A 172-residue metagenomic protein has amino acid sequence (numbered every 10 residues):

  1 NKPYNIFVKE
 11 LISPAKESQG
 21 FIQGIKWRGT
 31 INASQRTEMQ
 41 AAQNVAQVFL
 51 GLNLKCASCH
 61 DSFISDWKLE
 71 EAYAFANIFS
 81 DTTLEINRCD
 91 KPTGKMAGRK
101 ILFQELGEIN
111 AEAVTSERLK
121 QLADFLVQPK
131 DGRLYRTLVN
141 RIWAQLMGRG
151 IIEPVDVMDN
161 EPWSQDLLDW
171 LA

Functional and structural regions predicted by a protein language model:
N1-I109, L119-A123, D131-A172: Short, structured secondary-structure elements that scaffold catalytic or ligand/cofactor-binding regions
E112-T115: Glycine-rich phosphate/pyrophosphate-binding loop and adjacent beta-alpha nucleotide/cofactor-binding cores
V127: Cell-envelope and extracellular/periplasmic
